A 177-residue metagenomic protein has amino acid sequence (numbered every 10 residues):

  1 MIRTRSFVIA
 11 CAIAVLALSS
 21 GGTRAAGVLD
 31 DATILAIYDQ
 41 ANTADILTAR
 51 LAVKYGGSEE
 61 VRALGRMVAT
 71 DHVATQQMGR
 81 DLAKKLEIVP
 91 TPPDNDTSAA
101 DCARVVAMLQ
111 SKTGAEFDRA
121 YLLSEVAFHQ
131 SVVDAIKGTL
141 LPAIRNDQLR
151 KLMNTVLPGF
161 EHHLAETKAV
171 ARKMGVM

Functional and structural regions predicted by a protein language model:
I2-R5, S19-M177: His/Met- and acidic-residue-enriched segments that coordinate or traffic transition-metal cofactors and support
V8-S19: Bacterial N-terminal signal peptides
